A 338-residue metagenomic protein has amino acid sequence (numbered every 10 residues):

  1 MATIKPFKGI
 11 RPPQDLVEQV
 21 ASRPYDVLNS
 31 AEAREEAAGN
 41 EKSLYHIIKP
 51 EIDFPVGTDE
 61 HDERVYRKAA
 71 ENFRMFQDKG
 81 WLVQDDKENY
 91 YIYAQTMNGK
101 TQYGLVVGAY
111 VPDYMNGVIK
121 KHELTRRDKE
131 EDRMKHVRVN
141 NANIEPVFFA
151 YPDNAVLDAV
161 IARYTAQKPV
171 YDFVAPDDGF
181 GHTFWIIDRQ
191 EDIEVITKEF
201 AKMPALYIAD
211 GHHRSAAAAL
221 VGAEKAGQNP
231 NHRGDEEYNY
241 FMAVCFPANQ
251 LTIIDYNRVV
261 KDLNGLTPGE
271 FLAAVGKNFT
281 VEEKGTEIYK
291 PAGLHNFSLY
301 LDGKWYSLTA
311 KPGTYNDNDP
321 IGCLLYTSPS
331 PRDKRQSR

Functional and structural regions predicted by a protein language model:
M1-L325: Surface-exposed, charge/polar-rich loops and edge strands
Y326-P331: Conserved small/polar residues in nucleotide/adenosyl-binding loops
S337-R338: Hydrophobic alpha-helical segments, chiefly the membrane-spanning helices and signal/signal-anchor peptides
